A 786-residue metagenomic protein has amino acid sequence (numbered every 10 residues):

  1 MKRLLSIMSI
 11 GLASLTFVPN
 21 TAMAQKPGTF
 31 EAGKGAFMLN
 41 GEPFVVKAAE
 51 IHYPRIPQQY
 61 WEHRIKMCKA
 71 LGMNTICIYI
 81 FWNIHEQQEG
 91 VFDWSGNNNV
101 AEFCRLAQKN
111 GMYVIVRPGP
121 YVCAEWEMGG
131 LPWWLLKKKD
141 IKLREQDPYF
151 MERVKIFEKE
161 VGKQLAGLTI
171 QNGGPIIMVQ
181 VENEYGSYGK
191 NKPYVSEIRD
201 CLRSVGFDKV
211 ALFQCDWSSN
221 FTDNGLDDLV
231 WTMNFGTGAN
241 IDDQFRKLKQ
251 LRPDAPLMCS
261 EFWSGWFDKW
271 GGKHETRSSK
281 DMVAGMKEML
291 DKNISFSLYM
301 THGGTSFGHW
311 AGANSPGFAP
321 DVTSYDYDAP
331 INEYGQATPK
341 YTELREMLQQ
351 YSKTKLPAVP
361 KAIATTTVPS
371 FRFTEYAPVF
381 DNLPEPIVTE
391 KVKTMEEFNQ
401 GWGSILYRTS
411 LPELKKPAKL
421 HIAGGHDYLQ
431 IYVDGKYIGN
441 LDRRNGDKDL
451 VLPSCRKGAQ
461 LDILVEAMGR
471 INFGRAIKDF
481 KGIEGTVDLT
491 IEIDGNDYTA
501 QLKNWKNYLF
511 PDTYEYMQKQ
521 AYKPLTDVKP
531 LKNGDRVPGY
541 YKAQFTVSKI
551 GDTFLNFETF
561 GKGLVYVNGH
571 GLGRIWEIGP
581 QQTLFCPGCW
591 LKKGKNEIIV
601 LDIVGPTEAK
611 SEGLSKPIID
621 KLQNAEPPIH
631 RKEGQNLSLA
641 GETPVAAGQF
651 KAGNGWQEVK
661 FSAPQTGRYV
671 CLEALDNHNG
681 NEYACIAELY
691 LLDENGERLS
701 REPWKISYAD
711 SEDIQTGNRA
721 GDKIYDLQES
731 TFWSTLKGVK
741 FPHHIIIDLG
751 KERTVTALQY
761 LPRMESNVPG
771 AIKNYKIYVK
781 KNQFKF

Functional and structural regions predicted by a protein language model:
M23-T75, R105, I550: N-terminal carbohydrate-binding accessory modules
W61-E127, R199-S204: Aromatic-lined substrate-binding rim segments of carbohydrate-active enzymes
G90-G96, K109, P120-R144, V195-R199 (+3 more regions): Aromatic- and acidic-residue-enriched segments that line the glycan-binding/catalytic groove of carbohydrate-active
F150-L226: Active-site neighborhood of glycoside hydrolase catalytic domains
G238-N332, Q336: Catalytic-core region of carbohydrate-active enzymes that cleave or remodel glycosidic bonds
P417-Y432, L461, F545-N568, I575-W576 (+1 more regions): Aromatic-lined ligand-binding clefts that engage carbohydrates, nucleic acids, or primary amines
I463-G469, V600-T607, E673-G680: Short beta-strand-plus-loop segments that form exposed binding edges in beta-rich domains
L572, N636-G641, Q649-F786: Aromatic, loop-rich ligand-recognition surfaces of beta-strand-rich domains
